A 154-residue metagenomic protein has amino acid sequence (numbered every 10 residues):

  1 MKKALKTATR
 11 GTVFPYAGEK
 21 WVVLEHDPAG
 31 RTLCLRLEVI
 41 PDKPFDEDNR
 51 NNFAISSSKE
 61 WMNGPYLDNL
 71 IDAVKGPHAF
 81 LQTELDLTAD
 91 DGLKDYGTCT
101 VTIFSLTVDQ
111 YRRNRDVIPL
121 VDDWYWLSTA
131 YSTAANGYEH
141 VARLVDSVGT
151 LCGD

Functional and structural regions predicted by a protein language model:
M1-D154: Collagenous Gly-X-Y triple-helix signature in extracellular proteins
